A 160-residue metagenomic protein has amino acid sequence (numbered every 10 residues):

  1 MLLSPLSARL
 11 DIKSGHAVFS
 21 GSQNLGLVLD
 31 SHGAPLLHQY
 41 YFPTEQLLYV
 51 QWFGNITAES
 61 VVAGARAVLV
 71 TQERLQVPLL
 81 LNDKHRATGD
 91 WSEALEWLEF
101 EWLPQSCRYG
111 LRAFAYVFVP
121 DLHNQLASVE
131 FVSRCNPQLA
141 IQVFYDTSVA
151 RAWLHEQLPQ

Functional and structural regions predicted by a protein language model:
L2-Q160: Amphipathic, Lys/Arg-enriched alpha-helical "gate/interface" segment within cytosolic domains that mediates
